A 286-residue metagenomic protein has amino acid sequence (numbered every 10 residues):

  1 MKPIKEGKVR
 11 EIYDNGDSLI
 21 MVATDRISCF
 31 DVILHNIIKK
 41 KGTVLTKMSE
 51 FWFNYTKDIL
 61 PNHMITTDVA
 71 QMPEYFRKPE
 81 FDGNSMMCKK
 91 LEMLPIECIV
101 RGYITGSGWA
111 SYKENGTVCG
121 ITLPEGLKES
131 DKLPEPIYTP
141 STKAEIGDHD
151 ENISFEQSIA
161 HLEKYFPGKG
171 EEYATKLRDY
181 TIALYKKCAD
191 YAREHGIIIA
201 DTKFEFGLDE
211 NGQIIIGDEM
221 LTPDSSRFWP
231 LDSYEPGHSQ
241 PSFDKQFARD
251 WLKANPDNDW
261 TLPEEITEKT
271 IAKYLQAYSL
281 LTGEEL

Functional and structural regions predicted by a protein language model:
M1-E145, N258-L286: Active-site loop/lid in soluble adenylation, ligation, and acyl-transfer enzymes
S18, M93-P95, H195-I199, N211-I214: Coil-to-beta-strand transition motifs
F30, W109-A110, N211, S225-R227: Intrinsically disordered, low-complexity acidic/polar segments
D58-H63, K187-I199, G212, T282-L286: Surface-exposed helix-capping loop/turn segments at secondary-structure junctions
V100, I199-M220: Conserved metal-phosphate-binding beta-hairpin within the catalytic cores of diverse ATP-dependent phosphoryl-transfer
E114-N115, L123-E172, I216, M220-L281: Anionic ligand-binding catalytic core segments
G168-A200: A long amphipathic alpha-helix within ATP-dependent nucleotide-binding catalytic cores
